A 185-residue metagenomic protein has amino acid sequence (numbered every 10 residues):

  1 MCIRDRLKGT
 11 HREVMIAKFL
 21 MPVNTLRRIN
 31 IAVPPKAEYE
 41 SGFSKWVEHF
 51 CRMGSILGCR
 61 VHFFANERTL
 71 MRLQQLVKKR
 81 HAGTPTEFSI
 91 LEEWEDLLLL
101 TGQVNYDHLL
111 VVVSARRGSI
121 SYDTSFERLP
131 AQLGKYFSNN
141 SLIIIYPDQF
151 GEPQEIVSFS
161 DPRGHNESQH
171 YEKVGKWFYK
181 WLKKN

Functional and structural regions predicted by a protein language model:
M1-W94, N105-L109, S114-N185: Intrinsically disordered or low-complexity boundary/linker segments at protein termini and domain junctions
D96-L99: Repeated scaffold domains used in trafficking and secretory/extracellular systems, primarily beta-propellers
G102: PAPS-dependent sulfotransferase catalytic core
